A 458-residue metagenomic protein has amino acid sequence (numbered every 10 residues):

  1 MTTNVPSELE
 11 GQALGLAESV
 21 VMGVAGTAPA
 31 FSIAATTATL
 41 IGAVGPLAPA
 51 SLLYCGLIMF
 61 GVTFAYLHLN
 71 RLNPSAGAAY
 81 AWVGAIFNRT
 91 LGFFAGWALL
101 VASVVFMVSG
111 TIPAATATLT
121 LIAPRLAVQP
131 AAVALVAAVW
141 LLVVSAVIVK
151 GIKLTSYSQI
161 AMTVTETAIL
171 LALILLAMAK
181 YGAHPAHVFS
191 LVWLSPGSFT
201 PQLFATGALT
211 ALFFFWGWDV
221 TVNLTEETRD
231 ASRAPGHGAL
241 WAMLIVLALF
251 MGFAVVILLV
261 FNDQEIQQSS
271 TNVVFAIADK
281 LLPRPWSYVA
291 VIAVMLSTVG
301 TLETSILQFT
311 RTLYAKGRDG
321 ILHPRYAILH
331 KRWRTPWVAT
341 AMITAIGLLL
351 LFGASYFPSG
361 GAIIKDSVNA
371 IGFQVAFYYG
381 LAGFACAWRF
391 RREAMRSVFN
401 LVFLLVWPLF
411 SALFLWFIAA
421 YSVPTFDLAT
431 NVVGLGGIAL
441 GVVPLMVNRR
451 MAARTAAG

Functional and structural regions predicted by a protein language model:
M1-A38, G42-L47, M59-F60, F64 (+1 more regions): Membrane-interface "cap" regions at the ends of multi-pass membrane proteins
V5-E10, A48-P49, R125-A132, I160-V291: Helix-loop-helix junctions that connect adjacent transmembrane segments in multi-pass membrane transporters
E10, Y326-W333, A376-L428: C-terminal membrane-solvent junction of multi-pass transporters and transport-like membrane proteins
S32-V128, A242-I245, T430-V442: Extracellular loop-to-transmembrane helix junctions
T36, K365-V375, V402-G458: A generic transmembrane alpha-helix motif of multi-pass inner-membrane proteins
A81-G84, I112-L135, I169, T225-I245 (+3 more regions): Helix-loop-helix connectors at the membrane interface of multi-pass transporters/channels
A81-W82, N88, T120-R125, G238-I306 (+1 more regions): TM-loop-TM module centered on a large, flexible mid-protein loop between adjacent transmembrane helices in multi-pass
A132-A183, W216, A239-L244, Q374-F377 (+2 more regions): Membrane-interface loop-to-helix entry segments
